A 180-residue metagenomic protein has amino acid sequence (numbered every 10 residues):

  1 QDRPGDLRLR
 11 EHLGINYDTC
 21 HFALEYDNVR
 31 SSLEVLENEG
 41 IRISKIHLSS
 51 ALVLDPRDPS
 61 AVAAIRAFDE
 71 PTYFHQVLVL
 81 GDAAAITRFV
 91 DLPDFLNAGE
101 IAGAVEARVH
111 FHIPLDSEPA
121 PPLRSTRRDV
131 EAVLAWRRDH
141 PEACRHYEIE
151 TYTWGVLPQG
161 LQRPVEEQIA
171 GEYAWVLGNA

Functional and structural regions predicted by a protein language model:
Q1-V105, I113: Acidic/histidine-rich catalytic cores of soluble enzymes
R42, T87-A180: Flexible, acidic glycine-rich loops studded with aromatic residues
